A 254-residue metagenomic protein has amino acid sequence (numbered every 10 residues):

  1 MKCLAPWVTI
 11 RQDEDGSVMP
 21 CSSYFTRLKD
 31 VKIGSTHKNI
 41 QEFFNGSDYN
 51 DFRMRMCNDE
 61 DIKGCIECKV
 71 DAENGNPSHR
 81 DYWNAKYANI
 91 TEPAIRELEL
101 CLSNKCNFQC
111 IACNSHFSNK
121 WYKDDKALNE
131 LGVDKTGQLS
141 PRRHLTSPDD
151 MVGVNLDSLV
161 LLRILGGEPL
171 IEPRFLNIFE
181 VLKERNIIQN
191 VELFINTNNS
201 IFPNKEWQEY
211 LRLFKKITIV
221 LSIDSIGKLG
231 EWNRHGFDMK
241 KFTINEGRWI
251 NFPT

Functional and structural regions predicted by a protein language model:
M1-N84: Accessory C-terminal segments flanking Radical SAM cores
I66-E67, F108-A112: C-type cytochrome heme c attachment motif
V70-D71, C113-N119: Detector for the c-type heme attachment site
G75-I90, S118, Y122-K126: Short cysteine/histidine-rich zinc-coordinating motifs and their immediately flanking basic loops
I95-K105, H116-T146, D157-P173, R185-P203 (+1 more regions): Core AdoMet radical
T146-M151, L176-E180, K205-W207: Leucine-rich repeat
F179, W207-L211, T243-I250: Generic structural signal for well-ordered alpha-helices, preferentially at hydrophobic/aromatic core positions
V181-N186, F252: Short, acidic, metal-binding catalytic loop of nucleotide-sugar glycosyltransferases
